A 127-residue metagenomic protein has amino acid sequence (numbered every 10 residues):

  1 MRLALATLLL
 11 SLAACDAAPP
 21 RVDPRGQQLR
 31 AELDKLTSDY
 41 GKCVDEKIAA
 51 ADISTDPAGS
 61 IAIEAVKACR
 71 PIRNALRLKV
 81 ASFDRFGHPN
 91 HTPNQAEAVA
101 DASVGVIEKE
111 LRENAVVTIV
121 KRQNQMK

Functional and structural regions predicted by a protein language model:
M1-L8: Sec-dependent signal peptide recognition, specifically the positively charged N-region followed immediately by
L12-A14: C-terminal motif of bacterial Sec signal peptides marking the signal peptidase cleavage site
D16-P19: Bacterial signal peptide processing site
D23-D45: Post-signal peptide N-terminal segment of mature Sec-exported envelope proteins
L33-L36, A50-T55, S60-A62, L76-V80: Extracellular/mature segments of secreted proteins
I63-K127: Compact alpha-helical subdomains of small soluble proteins
